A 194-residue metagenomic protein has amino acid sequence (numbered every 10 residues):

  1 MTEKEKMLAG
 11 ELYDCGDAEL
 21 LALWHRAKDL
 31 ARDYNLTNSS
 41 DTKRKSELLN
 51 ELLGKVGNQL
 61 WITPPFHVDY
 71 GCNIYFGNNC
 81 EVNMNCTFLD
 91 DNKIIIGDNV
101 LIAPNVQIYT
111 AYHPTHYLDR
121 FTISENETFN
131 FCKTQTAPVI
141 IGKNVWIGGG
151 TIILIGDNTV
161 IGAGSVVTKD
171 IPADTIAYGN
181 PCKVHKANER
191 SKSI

Functional and structural regions predicted by a protein language model:
M1-N58, P114-T115, C182-I194: Terminal amphipathic alpha-helical/low-complexity segments used for targeting or macromolecular assembly
K4-E5, L52, N130-F131, A137-P138 (+1 more regions): Short secondary-structure boundary/capping segments
W61, W146, V160, I176-Y178: Short-chain dehydrogenase/reductase
F66-F76, E81-I155, N180-P181, K186-I194: Flexible, glycine/small-residue-enriched loop-and-beta-strand segment within the central core of proteins
V166-T168, I176, V184: Conserved hydrophobic/aromatic beta-strand scaffold that supports enzyme active sites
